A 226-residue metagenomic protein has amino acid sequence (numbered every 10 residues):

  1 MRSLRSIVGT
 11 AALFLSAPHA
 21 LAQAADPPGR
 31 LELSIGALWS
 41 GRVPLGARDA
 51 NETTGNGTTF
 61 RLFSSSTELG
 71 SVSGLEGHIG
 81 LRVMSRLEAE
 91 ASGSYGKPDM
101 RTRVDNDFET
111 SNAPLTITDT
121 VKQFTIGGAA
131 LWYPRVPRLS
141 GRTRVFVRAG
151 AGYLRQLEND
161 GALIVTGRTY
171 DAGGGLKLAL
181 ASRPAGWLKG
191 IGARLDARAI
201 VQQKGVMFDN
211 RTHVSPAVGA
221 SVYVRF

Functional and structural regions predicted by a protein language model:
M1-G29: Cleavable N-terminal export/targeting peptides
H19-L81, A151, G219, R225: Short glycine/proline- and aromatic-enriched beta-strand/turn motifs that initiate or cap beta-hairpins
P27, P98, A179-F226: Predominantly the C-terminal beta-signal and adjacent terminal strand-loop region of outer-membrane beta-barrel
P27, S65-S71, T116-K122, G161-R168 (+1 more regions): Replace "Gram-negative outer membrane beta-barrel proteins" with "bacterial and organellar outer membrane beta-barrel
L31-L33, R61-F63, S73-G77, F124-A130 (+3 more regions): Hydrophobic, lipid-facing positions within transmembrane beta-strands of outer-membrane proteins
E32-S34, E88-E90, F146-R148, G190-R194: Residue-level detector of the transmembrane beta-barrel scaffold of outer-membrane proteins
A37-V43, G93-D99, P134, A151-L157 (+3 more regions): Transmembrane beta-strands of outer-membrane beta-barrel pores
H78-Y170, A181-R183: Gram-negative (and chloroplast) outer-membrane scaffold detector with strong preference for beta-barrel transmembrane
